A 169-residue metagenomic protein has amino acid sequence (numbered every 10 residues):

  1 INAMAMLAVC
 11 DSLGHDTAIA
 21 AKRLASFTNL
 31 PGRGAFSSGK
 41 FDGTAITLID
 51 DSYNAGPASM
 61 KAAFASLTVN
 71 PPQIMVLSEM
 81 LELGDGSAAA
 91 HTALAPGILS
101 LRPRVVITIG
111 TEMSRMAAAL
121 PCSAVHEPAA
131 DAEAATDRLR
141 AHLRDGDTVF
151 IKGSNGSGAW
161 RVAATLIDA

Functional and structural regions predicted by a protein language model:
M4-A169: ATP-dependent carboxylate-amine ligase
